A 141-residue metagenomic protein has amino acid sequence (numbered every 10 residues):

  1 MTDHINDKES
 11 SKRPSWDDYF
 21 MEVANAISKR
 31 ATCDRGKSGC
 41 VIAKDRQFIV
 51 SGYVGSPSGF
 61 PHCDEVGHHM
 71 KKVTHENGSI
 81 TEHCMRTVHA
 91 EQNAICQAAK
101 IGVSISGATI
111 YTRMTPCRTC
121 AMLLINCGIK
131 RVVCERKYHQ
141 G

Functional and structural regions predicted by a protein language model:
M1-G141: Zinc-dependent deaminase catalytic domain
